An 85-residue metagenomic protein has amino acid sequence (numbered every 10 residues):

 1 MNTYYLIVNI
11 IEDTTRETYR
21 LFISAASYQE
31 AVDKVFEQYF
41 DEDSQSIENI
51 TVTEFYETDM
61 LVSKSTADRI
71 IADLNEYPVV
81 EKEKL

Functional and structural regions predicted by a protein language model:
M1-T18: Short aromatic-glycine-(Arg/Gly/Cys) micro-motifs in beta-strand/loop hairpins
I7-I10, V35-D41, K64: Intrinsically disordered, low-complexity boundary segments flanking structured domains
I7-V8, F22-S24, V52-F55: Extended low-polarity, hydrophobic cluster-rich segments
R16-Y28: A short, exposed loop/beta-hairpin motif centered on an aromatic-Gly-Thr core
A26-E48: A short, charged, amphipathic alpha-helix used as a generic interaction element across diverse proteins
F40-L85: Short, mixed-charge low-complexity intrinsically disordered segments
